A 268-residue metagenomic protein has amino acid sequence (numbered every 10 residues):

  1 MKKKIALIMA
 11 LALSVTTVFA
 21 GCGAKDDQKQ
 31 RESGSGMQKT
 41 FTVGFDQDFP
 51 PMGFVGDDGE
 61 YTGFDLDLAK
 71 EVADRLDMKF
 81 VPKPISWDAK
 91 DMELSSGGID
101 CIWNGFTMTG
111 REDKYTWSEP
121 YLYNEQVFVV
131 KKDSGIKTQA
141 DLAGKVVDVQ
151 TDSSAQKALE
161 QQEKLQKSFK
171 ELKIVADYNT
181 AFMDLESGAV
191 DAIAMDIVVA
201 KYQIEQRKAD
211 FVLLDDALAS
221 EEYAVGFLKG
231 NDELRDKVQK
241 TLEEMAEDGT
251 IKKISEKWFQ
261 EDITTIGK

Functional and structural regions predicted by a protein language model:
M1-T40, I263-K268: Short, low-complexity disordered leader/linker segments with a strong preference for bacterial N-terminal type II
G23-K25, L66-R75, A140, K145-V146 (+2 more regions): Extended ligand-binding regions for polar small-molecule ligands
K29-G105, D248: Extracytoplasmic small-molecule ligand-binding "clamshell" domains of the periplasmic binding protein/Venus flytrap
Q47, Y123-V130, I197, K201-E243 (+1 more regions): Periplasmic-binding protein-like
V55-D57, A69-M78, A155-V175, I204-K208: Ligand-binding cleft/hinge of the Venus flytrap
L66, V81-M92, L172-S187, E221: Short helix-initiation/N-cap motifs at beta->coil->alpha
K70, D74, K79-D141, V212 (+1 more regions): Acidic, polar ligand-binding/catalytic clefts
A89, G105-K114, A158-E163, E186-S220: A ligand-binding cleft/hinge motif common to bilobed small-molecule-binding domains
